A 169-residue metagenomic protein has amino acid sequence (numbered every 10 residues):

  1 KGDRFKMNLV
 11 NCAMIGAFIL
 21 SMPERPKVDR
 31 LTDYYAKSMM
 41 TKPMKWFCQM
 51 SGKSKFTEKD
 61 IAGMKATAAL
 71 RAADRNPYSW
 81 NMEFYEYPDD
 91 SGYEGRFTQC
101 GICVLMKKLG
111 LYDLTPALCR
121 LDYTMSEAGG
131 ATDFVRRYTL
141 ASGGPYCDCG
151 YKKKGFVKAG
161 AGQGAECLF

Functional and structural regions predicted by a protein language model:
K1-M7: A ubiquitous short alpha-helical element
M7-L109: Amphipathic interaction/junction segments at domain boundaries or subunit interfaces
L9, A13, L121, G144: Short, well-structured alpha-helical interface segments that form or flank functional binding sites
M44-K45, I61-K65, L121, K152-K153 (+1 more regions): Alpha-helix boundary/capping detector
K53, D113-L114, L118-C119, A159-F169: Repeat-unit-sized solenoid/scaffold elements
E58-G63, D74-Y78, M125-S126, D133-S142 (+1 more regions): Noncatalytic linker/hinge segments flanking ATPase motor cores
E83-A141: Short, hydrophobic/π-rich interface segment
A128, V135-F169: Activation/maturation switch segments at domain boundaries
